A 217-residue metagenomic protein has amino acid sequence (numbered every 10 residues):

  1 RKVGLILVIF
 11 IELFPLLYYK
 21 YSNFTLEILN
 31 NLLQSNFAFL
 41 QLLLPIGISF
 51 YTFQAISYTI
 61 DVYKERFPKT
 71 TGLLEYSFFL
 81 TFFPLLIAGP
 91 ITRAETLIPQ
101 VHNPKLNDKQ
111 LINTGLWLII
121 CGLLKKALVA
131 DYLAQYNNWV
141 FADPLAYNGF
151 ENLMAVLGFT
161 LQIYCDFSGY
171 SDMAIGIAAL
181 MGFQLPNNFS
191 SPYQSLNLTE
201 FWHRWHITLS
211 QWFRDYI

Functional and structural regions predicted by a protein language model:
R1-I217: Membrane-embedded transmembrane alpha-helical bundles that form the catalytic cores of multi-pass lipid-modifying
